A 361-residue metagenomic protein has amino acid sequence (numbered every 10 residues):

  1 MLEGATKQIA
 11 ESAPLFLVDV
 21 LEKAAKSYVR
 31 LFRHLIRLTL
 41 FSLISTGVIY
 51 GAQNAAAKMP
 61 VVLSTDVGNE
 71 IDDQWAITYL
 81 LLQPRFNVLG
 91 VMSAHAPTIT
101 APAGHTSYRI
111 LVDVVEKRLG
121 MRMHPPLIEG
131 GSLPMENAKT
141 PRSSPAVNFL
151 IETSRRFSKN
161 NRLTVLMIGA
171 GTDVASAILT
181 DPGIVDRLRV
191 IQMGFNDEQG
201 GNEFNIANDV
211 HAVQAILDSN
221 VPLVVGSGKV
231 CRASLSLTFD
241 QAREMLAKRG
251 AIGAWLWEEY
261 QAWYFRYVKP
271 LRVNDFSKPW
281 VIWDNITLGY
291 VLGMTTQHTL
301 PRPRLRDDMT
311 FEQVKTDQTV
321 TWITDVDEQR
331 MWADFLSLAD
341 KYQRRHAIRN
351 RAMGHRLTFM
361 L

Functional and structural regions predicted by a protein language model:
M1-L31: N-terminal secretory signal peptides that target proteins for export/translocation
T6, L40, G253-A254: Alpha-helical interaction segments
A10, F32-I36, I71-D72, W283: Residue-level micro-sites within transmembrane alpha helices that shape and flank functional polar/acidic positions
Y28, G51-L361: N-terminal acidic, glycine/proline-rich low-complexity segments
L35-T46: Bacterial N-terminal signal peptides
